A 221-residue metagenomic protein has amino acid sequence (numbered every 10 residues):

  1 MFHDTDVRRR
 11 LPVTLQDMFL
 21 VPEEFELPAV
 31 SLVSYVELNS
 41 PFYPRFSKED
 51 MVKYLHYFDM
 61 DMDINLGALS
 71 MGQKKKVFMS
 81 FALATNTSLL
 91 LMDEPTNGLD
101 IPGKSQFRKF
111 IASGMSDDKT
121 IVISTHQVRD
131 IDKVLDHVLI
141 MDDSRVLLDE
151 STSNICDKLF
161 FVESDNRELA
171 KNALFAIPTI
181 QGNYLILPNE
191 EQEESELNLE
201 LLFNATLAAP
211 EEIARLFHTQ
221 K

Functional and structural regions predicted by a protein language model:
M1-M18: ABC ATPase NBD coupling module
V13-V77: ABC-family P-loop ATPase nucleotide-binding domains
L90-E94, L99: Catalytic Walker B motif of ABC-type/P-loop ATPase nucleotide-binding domains
K104-D117: Helical segment within the ABC ATPase nucleotide-binding domain
D149-E150: ABC ATPase "signature
A176-K221: C-terminal coupling/interaction segments
